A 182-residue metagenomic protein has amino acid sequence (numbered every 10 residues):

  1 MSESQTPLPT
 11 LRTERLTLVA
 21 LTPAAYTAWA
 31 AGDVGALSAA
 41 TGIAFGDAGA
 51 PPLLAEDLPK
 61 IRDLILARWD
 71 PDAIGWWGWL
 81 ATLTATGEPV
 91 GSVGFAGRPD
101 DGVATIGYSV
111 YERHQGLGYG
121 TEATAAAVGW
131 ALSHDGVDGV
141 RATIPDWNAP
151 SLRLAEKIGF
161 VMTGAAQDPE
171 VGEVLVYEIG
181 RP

Functional and structural regions predicted by a protein language model:
M1-T105, S109-R113, G129-H134, P145-W147 (+1 more regions): GNAT-family acyltransferases
H114, G118-A127: Conserved acetyl-CoA pyrophosphate-binding loop and the N-cap/start of the following alpha-helix in GNAT-like
G118, D135-G136, G159: Short glycine-rich hinge loops at helix-strand junctions in the catalytic core of two-component histidine kinases
G139-I144: Conserved hydrophobic beta-strand within the GNAT/NAT acetyltransferase core sheet that lines the active-site cleft
P150-S151: Catalytic nucleophile serine of serine hydrolases, specifically the conserved "nucleophile elbow" pentapeptide
A155: Conserved active-site tyrosine of GNAT-family acetyltransferases
